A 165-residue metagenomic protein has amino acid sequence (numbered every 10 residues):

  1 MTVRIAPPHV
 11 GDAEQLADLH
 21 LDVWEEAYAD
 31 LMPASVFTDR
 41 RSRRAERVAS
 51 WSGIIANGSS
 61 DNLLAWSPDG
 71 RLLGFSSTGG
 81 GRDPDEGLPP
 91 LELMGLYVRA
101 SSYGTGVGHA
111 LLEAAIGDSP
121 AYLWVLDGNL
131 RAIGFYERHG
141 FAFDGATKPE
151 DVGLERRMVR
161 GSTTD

Functional and structural regions predicted by a protein language model:
T2-R4: Extreme N-terminal starter segment of soluble prokaryotic enzymes
P7-G11, D18-M32, F37-Y103, H109-A114 (+1 more regions): Acetyl-CoA-dependent GNAT
E26, G117, A142-F143: Conserved amphipathic alpha-helical interaction elements at protein-protein interfaces in regulatory, energy-coupling
H109-A110, G128-R156: Conserved active-site alpha-helix within GNAT-family acetyltransferase domains
G117-G128: Conserved GNAT acetyl-CoA-binding A-motif
